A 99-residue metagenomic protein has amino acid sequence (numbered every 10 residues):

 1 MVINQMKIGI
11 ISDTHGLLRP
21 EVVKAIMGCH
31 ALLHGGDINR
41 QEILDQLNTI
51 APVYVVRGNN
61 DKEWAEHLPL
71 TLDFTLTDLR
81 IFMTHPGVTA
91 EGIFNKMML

Functional and structural regions predicted by a protein language model:
I3-I8, T14-H34, I38-L99: Conserved catalytic scaffold of divalent metal-dependent phosphoesterases
